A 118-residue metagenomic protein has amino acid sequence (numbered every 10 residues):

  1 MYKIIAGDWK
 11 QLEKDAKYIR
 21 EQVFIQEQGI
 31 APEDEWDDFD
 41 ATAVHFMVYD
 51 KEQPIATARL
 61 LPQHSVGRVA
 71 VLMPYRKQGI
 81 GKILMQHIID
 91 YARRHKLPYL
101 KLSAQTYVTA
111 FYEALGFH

Functional and structural regions predicted by a protein language model:
M1-E35, V44-H45, D50-Q53: Short amphipathic alpha-helix that is part of the acyltransferase structural core
V23, Y91, F111: Short alpha-helical functional segments enriched in proximate histidine and acidic residues
D38-D40: A short catalytic or substrate-binding loop motif that flags glycine-/basic-rich loops and adjacent residues that bind
M47, E52-A70: Conserved beta-strand in the GNAT
Y75, G79-H87: Conserved acetyl-CoA pyrophosphate-binding loop and the N-cap/start of the following alpha-helix in GNAT-like
A92-Q105: Conserved GNAT acetyl-CoA-binding A-motif
T106-H118: Conserved active-site alpha-helix within GNAT-family acetyltransferase domains
